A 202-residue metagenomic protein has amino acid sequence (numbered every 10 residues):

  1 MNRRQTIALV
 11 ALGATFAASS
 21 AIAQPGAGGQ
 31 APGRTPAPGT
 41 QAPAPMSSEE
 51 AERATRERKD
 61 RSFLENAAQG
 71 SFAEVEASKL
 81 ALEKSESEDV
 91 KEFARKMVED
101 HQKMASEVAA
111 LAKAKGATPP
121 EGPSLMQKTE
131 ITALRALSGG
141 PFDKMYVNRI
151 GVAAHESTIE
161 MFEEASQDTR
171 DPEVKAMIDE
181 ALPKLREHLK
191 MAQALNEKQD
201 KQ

Functional and structural regions predicted by a protein language model:
N2-L9, A17, I22-Q202: His/Met- and acidic-residue-enriched segments that coordinate or traffic transition-metal cofactors and support
